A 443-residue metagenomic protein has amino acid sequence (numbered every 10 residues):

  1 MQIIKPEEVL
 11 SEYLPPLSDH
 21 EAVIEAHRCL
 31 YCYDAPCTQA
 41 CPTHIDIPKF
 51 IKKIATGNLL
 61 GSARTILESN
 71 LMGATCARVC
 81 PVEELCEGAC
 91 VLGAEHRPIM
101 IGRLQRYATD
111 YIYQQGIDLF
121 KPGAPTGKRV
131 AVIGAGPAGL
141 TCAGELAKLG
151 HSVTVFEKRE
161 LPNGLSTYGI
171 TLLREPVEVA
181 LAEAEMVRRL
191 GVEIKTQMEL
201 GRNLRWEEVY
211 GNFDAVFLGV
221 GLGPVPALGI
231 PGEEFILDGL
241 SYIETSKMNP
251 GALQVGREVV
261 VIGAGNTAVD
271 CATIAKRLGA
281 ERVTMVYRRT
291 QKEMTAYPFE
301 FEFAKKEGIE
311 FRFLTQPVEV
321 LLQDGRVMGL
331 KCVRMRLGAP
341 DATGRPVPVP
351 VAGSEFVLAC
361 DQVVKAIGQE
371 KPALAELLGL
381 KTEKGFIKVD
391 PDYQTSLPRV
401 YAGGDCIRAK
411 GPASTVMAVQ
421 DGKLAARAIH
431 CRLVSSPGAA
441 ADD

Functional and structural regions predicted by a protein language model:
M1-R129, V177, V216-F235, G251 (+7 more regions): Ferredoxin-type iron-sulfur electron-transfer modules and their immediate structural context
L71, G136-P137, G265-T267, I407: Residue-level detector of alpha-helix initiation sites
A108-A124, E185-R202, V225-L278, T382-S396: Glycine-rich dinucleotide-binding loop and its adjacent helix/turn
R129-T154, A268-K276: N-terminal Rossmann-like FAD-binding beta1-loop-alpha1 element of flavoenzymes
A138, L161, G223, T267 (+1 more regions): Conserved Rossmann-like nucleotide-cofactor binding loop
S152-L190, I194, E244, A272-E319 (+1 more regions): Rossmann-like dinucleotide-binding cores of NAD(P)H-dependent redox enzymes
T196-E208, L314-G325: A conserved short coil-to-beta-strand element within the FAD-binding core of flavoproteins
E234-G256, D341-P412: FAD-site-proximal beta/loop scaffold in flavoenzymes
